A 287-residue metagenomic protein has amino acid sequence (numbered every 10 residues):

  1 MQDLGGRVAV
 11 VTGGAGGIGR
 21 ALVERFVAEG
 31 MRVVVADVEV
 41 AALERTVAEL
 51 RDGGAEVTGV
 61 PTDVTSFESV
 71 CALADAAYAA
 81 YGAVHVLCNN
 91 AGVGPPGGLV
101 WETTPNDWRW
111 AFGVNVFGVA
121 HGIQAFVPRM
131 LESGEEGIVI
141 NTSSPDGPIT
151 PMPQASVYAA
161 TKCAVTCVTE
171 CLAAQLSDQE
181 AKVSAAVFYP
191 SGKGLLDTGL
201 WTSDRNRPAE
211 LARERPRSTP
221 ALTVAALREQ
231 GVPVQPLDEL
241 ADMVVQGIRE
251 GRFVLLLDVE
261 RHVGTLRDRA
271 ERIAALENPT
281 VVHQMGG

Functional and structural regions predicted by a protein language model:
Q2-V34: Canonical Rossmann dinucleotide-binding motif of NAD(H)/NADP(H)-dependent dehydrogenases/reductases, specifically
R7, E56, A83-V84, M130-S144 (+1 more regions): Active-site loop of short-chain dehydrogenase/reductase
V40-A41, P61-A72, P105: The beta1-alpha1 cofactor-binding region of Rossmann-like NAD(H)/NADP(H)-dependent oxidoreductases
G98-V100, D107-R109: Substrate-binding pocket helix/loop in short-chain dehydrogenase/reductase
I123-Q124, E170: A short, exposed helix-loop element centered on a Lys and neighboring polar residues
I140-A164, T169-E170, A174-D178, S191-L195 (+2 more regions): Catalytic loop of short-chain dehydrogenase/reductase
A174-L255: SDR active-site lid
